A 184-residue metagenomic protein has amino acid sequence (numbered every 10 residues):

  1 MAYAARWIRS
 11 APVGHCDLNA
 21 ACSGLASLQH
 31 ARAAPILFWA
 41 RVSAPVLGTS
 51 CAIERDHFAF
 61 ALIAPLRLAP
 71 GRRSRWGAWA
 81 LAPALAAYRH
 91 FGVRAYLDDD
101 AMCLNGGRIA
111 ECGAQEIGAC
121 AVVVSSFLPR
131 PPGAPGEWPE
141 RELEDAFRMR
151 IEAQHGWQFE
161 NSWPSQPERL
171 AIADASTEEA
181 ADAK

Functional and structural regions predicted by a protein language model:
M1-A86, A181-K184: N-terminal lobe of the biotin/lipoate ligase/transferase fold
C51-K184: Catalytic beta-strand/loop module used to bind and position nucleotide/cofactor moieties in cofactor-attachment
